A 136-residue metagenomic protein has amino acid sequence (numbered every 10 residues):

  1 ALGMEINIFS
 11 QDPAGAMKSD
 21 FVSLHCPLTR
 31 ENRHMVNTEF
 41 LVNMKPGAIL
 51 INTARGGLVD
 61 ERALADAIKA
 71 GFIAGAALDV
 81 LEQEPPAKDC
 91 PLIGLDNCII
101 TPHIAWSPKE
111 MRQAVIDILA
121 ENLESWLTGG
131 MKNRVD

Functional and structural regions predicted by a protein language model:
A1-N7: Conserved anion/nucleotide-ligand pocket segment
L2, A67, G71, N122 (+1 more regions): Change "in soluble alpha/beta enzymes" to "in soluble alpha/beta proteins
I6, A74-G75, K132-N133: Residue-level detector of short coil/turn "hinge" positions at structural boundaries
N7-F9, I99: General small-molecule cofactor/ligand-binding pocket signal
F9-P91: Rossmann-like adenosine-cofactor binding region
E82-D136: C-terminal helix-to-coil terminal segments
